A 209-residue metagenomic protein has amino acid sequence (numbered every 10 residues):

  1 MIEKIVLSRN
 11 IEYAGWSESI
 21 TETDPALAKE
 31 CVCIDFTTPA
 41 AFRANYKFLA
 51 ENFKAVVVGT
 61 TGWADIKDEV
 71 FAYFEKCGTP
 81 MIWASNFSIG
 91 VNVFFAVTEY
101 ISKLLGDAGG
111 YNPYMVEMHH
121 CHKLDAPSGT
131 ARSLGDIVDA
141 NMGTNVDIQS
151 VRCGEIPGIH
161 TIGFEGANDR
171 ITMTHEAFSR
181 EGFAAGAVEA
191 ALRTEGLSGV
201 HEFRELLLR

Functional and structural regions predicted by a protein language model:
M1-A26, E30, T38-A40, G109-R209: C-terminal substrate-binding/catalytic lobe of Rossmann-fold NAD(P)-dependent oxidoreductases
N10-I11, E51-K54: Conserved S-adenosyl-L-methionine
Y13, V56-V57, M81: Hydrophobic beta-strand scaffold residues
C33-I34, L49, V57: N-terminal Rossmann-like NAD(P) cofactor-binding module of classical short-chain dehydrogenase/reductase
A40-K47, E51, T60-A84, I89-K103: Rossmann-fold NAD(P)-binding glycine/threonine-rich loop
V58-T61, I89, S128, A185: Short glycine-rich loop/turn motifs that provide flexible caps or phosphate-binding loops at active sites
